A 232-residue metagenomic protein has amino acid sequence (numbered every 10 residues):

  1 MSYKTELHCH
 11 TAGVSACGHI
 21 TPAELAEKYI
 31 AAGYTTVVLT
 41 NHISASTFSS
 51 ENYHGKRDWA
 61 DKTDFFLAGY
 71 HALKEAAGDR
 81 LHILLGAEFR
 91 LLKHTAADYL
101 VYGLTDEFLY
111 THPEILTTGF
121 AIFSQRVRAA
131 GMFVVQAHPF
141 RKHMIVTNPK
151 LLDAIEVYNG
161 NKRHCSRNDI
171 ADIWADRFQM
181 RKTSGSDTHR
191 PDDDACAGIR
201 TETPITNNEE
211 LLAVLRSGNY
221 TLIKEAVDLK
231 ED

Functional and structural regions predicted by a protein language model:
M1-A121, E156-M180, R190-D193: A metal-dependent hydrolase metal-coordination microenvironment
H19, A130-T147, R163: Active-site-proximal loop/helix segments of hydrolase catalytic cores
R90-K93, S124-A129, M144-N148: Short, conserved, surface-exposed binding loops centered on an aromatic residue
T95-Y99, F140-L151: Distinct, well-ordered alpha-helical segments
L104, H112, T118, K142 (+1 more regions): C-terminal functional module detector
L151-V157, G198-E202: Active-site regions of enzymes building and remodeling cell-envelope glycoconjugates
